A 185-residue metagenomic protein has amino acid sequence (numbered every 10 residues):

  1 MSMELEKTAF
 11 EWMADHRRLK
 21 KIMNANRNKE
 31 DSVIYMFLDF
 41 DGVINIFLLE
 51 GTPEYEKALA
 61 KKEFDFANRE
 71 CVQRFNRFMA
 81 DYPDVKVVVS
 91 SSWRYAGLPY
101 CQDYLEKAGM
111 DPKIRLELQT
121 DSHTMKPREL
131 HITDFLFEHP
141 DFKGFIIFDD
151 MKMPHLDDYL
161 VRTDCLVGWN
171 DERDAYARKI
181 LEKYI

Functional and structural regions predicted by a protein language model:
M1, K20, D31-S32, D41 (+4 more regions): Residue-level marker of intrinsically disordered, low-complexity segments enriched for small/polar residues
S2-L38: Non-catalytic pre-domain segments flanking phosphatase-related domains
S2-M3, W12-D15, N68, R94 (+2 more regions): Intrinsic-disorder-associated interaction segments
L19-N26, R69-Q73, I132-L136: A Trp-anchored, charged/polar loop motif used as the substrate-binding/catalytic surface of acyl/ester-handling
N26-D31, A80-P83, E138-D141, H155-L156: Flexible, charged surface loops at secondary-structure boundaries
K29-H123: Alpha-helical substrate-recognition element adjacent to the catalytic core
P99-I185: C-terminal cap/substrate-recognition subdomain and adjoining C-terminal extension of metal-dependent phosphatase-like
